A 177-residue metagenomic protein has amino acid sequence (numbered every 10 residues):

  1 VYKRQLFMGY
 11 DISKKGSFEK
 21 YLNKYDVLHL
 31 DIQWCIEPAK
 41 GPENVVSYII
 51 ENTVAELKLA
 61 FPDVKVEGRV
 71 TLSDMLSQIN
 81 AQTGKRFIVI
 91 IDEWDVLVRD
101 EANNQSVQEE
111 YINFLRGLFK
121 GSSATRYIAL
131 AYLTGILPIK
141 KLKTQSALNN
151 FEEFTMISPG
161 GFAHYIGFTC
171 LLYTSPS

Functional and structural regions predicted by a protein language model:
V1-Q5, Y173-S177: Conserved small/polar residues in nucleotide/adenosyl-binding loops
M8-N52: P-loop NTPase motor core
Q33-E37, D95-V96, L137-K141: Conserved nucleotide-binding/hydrolysis micro-motifs of P-loop NTPases
D63-M75: Short glycine-rich substrate-engagement loop in P-loop NTPases that contacts/grips substrate
K85-S106: Conserved P-loop NTPase "ATPase switch" module shared by AAA+ and STAND
I90, L130-I136: Structural recognition of the conserved hydrophobic beta-strand(s) that form the central parallel beta-sheet of P-loop
E110-A129: Substrate-engagement module of ASCE P-loop NTPases
K140-S175: Conserved P-loop NTPase catalytic core
